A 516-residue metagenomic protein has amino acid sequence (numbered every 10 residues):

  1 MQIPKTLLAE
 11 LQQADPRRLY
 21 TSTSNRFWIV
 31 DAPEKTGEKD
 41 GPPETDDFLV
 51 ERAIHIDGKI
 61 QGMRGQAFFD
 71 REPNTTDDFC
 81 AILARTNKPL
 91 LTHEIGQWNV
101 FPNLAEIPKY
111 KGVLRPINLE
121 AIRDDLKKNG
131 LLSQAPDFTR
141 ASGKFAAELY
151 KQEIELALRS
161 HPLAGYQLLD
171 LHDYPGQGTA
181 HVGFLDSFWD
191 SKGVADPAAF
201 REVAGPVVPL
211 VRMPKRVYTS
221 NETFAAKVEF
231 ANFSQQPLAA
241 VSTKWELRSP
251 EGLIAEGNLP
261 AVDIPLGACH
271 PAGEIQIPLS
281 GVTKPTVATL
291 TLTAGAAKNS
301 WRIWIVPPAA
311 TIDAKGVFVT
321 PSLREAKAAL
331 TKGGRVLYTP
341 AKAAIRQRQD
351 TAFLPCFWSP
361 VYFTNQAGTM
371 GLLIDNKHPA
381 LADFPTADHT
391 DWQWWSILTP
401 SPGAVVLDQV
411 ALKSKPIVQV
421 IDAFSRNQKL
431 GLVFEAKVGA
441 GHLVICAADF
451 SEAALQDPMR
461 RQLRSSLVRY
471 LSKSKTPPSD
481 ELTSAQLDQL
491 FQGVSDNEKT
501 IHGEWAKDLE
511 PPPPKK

Functional and structural regions predicted by a protein language model:
M1-L185: Substrate-binding/catalytic cleft of secreted carbohydrate-active enzymes, primarily glycoside hydrolases
A14, L169-S234, S495: Aromatic-rich peripheral "rim/lid" segments of glycoside hydrolase catalytic domains that contact and position glycan
R26-W28, G96-N99, H172-Y174, E229 (+3 more regions): Short, solvent-exposed loop/turn segments at secondary-structure junctions
Q66-D77, K342-R346, W358-P458, K475-K516: Catalytic beta-strand/loop cores that center a nucleophilic Ser/Cys/Thr and support acyl-enzyme chemistry
E222-V262, A272-P278, K284-A294: Beta-strand-rich binding/interaction modules
G295-S300: Short, exposed coil/turn segments at beta-strand boundaries within extracellular/luminal domains
W304-S322, P478, L482: Low-complexity, Pro/Ser/Thr- and charge-rich linker/hinge segments at domain boundaries
K315-P360, A440-H442, L467: Short alpha-beta junction capping motif
